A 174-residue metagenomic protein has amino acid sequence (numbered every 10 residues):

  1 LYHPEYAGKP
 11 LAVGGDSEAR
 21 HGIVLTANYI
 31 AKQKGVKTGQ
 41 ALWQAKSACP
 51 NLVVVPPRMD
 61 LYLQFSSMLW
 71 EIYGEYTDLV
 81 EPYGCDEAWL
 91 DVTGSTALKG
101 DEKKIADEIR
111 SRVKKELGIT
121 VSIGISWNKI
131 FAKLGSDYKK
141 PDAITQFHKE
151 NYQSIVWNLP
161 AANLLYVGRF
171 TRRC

Functional and structural regions predicted by a protein language model:
L1-C85, W89, T96: Residues that scaffold, gate, or flank divalent-cation-dependent active/transport sites
M68, I72-Y76, E108-L117: Generic non-transmembrane alpha-helical segments
D86, I123, V156-C174: Helix-hairpin-helix
L90-R110: Catalytic palm subdomain of template-directed nucleic-acid polymerases, centered on the conserved carboxylate motif
V92, L98-K99, N128-G135: Short, well-ordered, mixed-charge alpha-helical segments that flank or form enzyme active sites
G100, K139-T145: A short alpha->loop->secondary-structure connector
E116-K133: Structured, non-catalytic alpha/beta "coupling" segments that mediate domain-domain communication and provide generic
A143-A161: A short, charged helix-loop
